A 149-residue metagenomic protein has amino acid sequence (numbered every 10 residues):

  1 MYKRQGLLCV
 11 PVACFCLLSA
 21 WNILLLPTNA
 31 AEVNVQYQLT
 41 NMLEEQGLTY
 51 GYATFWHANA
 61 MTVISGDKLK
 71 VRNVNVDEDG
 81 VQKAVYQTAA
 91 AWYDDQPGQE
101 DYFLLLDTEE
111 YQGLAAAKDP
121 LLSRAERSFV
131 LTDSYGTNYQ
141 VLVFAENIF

Functional and structural regions predicted by a protein language model:
K3-N22: Signature aromatic-anchored transmembrane alpha helix within multi-pass, membrane-resident enzymes that catalyze glycan
L18-L39: Hydrophobic alpha-helical transmembrane segments in integral membrane proteins
L25-P27, E45-L48: Short, contiguous strand/loop micro-motifs
A31, T40-M42, A53, A58 (+3 more regions): Catalytic cores of transferase enzymes with a strong primary signal for eukaryotic protein kinases
Q36-E44, W92-Q96: Short, basic/hydrophobic alpha-helical segments
Q46-V81: Short periplasmic/luminal acceptor-recognition loop of GT-C membrane glycosyltransferases, typified by
K68-I148: Luminal/periplasmic acceptor-recognition loop/helix of membrane-associated glycosyltransferases
